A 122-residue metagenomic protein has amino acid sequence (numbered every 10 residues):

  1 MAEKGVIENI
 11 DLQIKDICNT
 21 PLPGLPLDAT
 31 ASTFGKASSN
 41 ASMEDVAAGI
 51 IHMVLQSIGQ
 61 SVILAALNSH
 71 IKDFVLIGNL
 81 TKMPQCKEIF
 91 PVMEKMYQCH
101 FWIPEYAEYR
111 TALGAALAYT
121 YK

Functional and structural regions predicted by a protein language model:
M1-P23: A short helix-loop
P23-D73, E108: Adenine-nucleotide phosphate-binding core of ATP-dependent small-molecule kinases
D28-S38, P84-Y97: Acidic-glycine-rich active-site phosphate/pyrophosphate-binding loop
A47, I51, N79, F101-P104: Glycine- and other small-residue-rich loops at beta-strand/loop junctions that grip anionic moieties
V54, C86, T111: Catalytic-loop motifs flanking and including active-site residues across diverse enzymes
S57, S61-L64, I89, G114-A118: Alpha-helical scaffold segments in soluble metabolic enzymes
L64-M93, A107-E108: Glycine-rich phosphate-binding loops at beta-strand->alpha-helix junctions
W102-K122: Glycine-rich phosphate-binding/hydrolytic loop that grips phosphoryl groups
